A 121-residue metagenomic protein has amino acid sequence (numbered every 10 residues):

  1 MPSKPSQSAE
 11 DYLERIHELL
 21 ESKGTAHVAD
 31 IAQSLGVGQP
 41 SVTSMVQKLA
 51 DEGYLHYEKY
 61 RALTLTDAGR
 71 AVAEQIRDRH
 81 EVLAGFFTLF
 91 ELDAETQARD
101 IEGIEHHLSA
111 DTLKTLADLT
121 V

Functional and structural regions predicted by a protein language model:
S3-V37: N-terminal helix-turn-helix DNA-binding core of bacterial DNA-binding proteins
S8-D11, H27, A68, R79 (+1 more regions): N-terminal positioning helix adjacent to the helix-turn-helix/winged-helix DNA-binding module
E14, S44, R99: DNA-binding alpha-helical recognition surfaces that contact promoter or target DNA
V28-K59: Canonical helix-turn-helix DNA-binding module
S34, V72, L89: Residues within the alpha-helical elements of helix-turn-helix
G38, E91-E95: Helix N-cap / loop-to-helix initiation motif
R61-R79: Basic, amphipathic "hinge/linker" alpha-helix immediately C-terminal to the N-terminal HTH DNA-binding motif
R99-V121: C-terminal regulatory/oligomerization modules of transcriptional regulators
